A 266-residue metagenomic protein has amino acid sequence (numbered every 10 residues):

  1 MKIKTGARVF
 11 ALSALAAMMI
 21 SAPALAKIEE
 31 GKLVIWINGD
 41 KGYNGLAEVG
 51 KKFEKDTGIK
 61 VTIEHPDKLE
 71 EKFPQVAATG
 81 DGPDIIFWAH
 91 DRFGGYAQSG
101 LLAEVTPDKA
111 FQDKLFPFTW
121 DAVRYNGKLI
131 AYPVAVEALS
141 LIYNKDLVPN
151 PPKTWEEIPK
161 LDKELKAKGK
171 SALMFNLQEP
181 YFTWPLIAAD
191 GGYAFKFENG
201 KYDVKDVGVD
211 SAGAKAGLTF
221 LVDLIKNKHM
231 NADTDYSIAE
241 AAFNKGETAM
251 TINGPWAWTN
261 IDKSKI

Functional and structural regions predicted by a protein language model:
K2, L12-S13, L25-G95, K109-Q112 (+1 more regions): Conserved N-terminal structural module of periplasmic/extracytoplasmic solute-binding proteins
H65-F73, D91, E156-E157, N231-K245: Short helix-initiation/N-cap motifs at beta->coil->alpha
E71-G82, S99, L147, K163-A167 (+2 more regions): Short helices/loops that flank or line small-molecule/ion binding pockets
H90-S140, N150-D162, P185-L186, G213: Hinge/lid segment of periplasmic solute-binding proteins
P107-L115, L165, Y193-A216, K263-K265: Short, solvent-exposed loop/beta-turn-alpha elements that line the ligand-binding surface or hinge of extracytoplasmic
I130-V134, L139, P159-D206, T248: Extracytoplasmic/periplasmic solute-binding protein
L161-D162, D203-D233: Glycine-centered hinge/linker elements that transmit conformational signals in sensory and ligand-binding systems
T219-I266: Extracytoplasmic/periplasmic substrate-binding proteins
